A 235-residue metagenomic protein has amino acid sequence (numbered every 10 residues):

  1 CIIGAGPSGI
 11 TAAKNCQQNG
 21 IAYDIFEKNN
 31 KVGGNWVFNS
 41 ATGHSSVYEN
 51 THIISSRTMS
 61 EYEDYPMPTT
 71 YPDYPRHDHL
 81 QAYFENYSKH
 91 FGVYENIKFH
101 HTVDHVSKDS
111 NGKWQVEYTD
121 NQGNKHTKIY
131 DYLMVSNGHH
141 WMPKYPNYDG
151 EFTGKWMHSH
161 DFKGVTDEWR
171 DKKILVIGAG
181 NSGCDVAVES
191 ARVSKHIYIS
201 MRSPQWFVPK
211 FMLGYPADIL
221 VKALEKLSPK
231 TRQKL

Functional and structural regions predicted by a protein language model:
C1-V32, V37, T127-K128, L133-L235: Rossmann-like dinucleotide-binding core of oxidoreductases
I2, P7-I97, M201-P204: Beta1-alpha1 glycine-rich phosphate/pyrophosphate-binding loop at the start of Rossmann-like nucleotide-binding domains
N50-H52, K89, E95, K125-H126 (+2 more regions): Short secondary-structure boundary/capping segments
M59, K113, G154: A residue-level signal for beta-strand positions that form part of recognition/binding surfaces within mature
E61, F99, H105, W156-S159 (+1 more regions): Structural signal for conserved beta-strand scaffold positions within catalytic alpha/beta enzyme cores
P66, D120, D161: Residues that form ligand- and interface-recognition hot spots within folded domains
T70-W141: Feature captures the FAD/FMN-dependent oxidoreductase FAD-binding
